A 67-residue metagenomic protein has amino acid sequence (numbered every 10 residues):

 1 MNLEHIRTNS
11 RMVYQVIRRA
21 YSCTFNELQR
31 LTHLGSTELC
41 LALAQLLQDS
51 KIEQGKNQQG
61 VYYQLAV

Functional and structural regions predicted by a protein language model:
M1-E4, C40: Extended interaction regions within the primary functional domain
L3-S10, T24, Q54-V67: Short, cationic-aromatic polyanion-contact patches
I6-L31: Short amphipathic alpha-helical interface segments
L28, C40, N57-Q58: Short loop/turn and capping residues at structural boundaries
L34-Q45: Short amphipathic alpha-helical interaction segments
S50: Glycine-centered, phosphate/nucleic-acid-interacting loop/turn motifs that mediate DNA/RNA or nucleotide
